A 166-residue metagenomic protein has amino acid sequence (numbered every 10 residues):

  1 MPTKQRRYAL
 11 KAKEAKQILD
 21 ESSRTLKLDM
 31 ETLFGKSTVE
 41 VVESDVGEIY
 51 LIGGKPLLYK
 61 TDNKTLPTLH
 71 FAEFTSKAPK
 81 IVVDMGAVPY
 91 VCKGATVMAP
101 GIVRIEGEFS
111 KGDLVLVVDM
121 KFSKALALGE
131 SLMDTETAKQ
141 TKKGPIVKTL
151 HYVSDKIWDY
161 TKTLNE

Functional and structural regions predicted by a protein language model:
P2-G47, I52-R104, E108-K111, V117-E166: Beta-strand/loop-dominated core regions that host nucleotide or nucleotide-derived cofactor-binding catalytic loops
